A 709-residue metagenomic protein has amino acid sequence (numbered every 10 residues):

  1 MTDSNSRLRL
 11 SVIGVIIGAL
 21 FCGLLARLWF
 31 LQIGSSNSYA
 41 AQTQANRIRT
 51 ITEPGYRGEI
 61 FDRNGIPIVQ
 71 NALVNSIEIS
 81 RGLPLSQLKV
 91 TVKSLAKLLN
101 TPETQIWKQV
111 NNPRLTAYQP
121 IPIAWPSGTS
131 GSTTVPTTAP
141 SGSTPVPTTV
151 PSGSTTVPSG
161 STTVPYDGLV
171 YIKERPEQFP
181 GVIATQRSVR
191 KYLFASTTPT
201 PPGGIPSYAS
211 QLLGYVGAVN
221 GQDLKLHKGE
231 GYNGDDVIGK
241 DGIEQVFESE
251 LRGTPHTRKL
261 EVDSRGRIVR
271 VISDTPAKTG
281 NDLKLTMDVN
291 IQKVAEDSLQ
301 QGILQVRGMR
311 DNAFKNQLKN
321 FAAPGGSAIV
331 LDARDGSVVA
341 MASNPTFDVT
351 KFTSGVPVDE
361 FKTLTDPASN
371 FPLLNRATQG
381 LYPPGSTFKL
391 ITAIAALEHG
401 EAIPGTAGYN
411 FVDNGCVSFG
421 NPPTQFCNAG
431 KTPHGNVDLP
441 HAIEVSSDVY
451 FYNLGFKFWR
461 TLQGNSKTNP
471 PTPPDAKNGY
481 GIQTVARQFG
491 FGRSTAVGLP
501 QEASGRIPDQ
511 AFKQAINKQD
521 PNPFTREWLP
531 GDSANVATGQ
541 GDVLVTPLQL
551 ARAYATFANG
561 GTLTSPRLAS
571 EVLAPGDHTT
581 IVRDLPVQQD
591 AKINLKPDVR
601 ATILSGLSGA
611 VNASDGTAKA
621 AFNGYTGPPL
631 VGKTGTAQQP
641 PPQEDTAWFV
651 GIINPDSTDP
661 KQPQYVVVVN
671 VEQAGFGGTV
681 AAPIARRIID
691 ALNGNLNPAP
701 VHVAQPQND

Functional and structural regions predicted by a protein language model:
M1-A277, Q300-S327, A333, G400 (+5 more regions): Membrane-proximal periplasmic segments of bacterial cell-envelope enzymes, especially penicillin-binding proteins
G58-I60, L285, L381: Short beta-strand segments of a lipoyl-like beta-sandwich/carrier module
N75, K89-K93, K97, T104 (+24 more regions): Solvent-exposed, polar/charged alpha-helical surfaces in well-ordered, non-transmembrane soluble domains, broadly
G82-L83, E672-G675: A generic structural motif
T149, A691, A699-D709: Ligand-recognition elements built from short beta-strands and adjacent flexible loops
E261-D274, M287, F321, G326-N670 (+1 more regions): Beta-lactam-recognizing serine transpeptidase/beta-lactamase-like catalytic domain environment
R307, G675-T679: A generic structural signal for short coil/turn motifs at secondary-structure boundaries
